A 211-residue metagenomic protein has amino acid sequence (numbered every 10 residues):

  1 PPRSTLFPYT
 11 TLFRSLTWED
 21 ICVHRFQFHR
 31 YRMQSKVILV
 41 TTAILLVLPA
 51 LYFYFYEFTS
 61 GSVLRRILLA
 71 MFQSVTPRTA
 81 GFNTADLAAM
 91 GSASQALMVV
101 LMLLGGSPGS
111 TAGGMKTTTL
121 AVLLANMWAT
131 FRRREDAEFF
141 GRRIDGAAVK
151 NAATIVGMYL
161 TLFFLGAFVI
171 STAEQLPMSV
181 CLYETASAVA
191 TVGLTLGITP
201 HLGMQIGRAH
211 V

Functional and structural regions predicted by a protein language model:
R3-H210: Membrane-proximal intracellular helices of multi-pass ion channels
